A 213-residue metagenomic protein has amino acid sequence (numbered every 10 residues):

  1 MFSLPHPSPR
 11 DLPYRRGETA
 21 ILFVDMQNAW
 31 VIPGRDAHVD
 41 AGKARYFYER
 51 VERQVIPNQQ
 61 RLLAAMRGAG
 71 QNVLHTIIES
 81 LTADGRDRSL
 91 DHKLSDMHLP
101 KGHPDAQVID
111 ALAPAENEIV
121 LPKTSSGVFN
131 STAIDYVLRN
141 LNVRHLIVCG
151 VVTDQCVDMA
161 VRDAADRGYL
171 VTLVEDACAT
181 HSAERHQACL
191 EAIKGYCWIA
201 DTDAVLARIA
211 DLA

Functional and structural regions predicted by a protein language model:
M1-A20, G34, A64-A69, L81 (+1 more regions): Active-site-adjacent betaalpha module
L22-V24: Short hydrophobic beta-strand that contains or immediately precedes a catalytic carboxylate
M26-P33: Short acidic, Gly/Ser-rich segments with clustered Asp/Glu that frequently serve as metal-coordination loops in enzyme
R35-V39: Short Gly/aromatic-enriched secondary-structure transition segments
D40, L74, T172: Conserved beta-strand positions in the Rossmann-like core of class I SAM-dependent methyltransferases
K43-P57, S95-H103: A short acidic, glycine-rich active-site loop that binds or catalyzes chemistry on phosphate/adenosine moieties
R53-N72: A short, N-terminal amphipathic alpha-helix
L74-S80: A basic- and aromatic-enriched beta-loop-alpha substructure that forms the phosphate/nucleotide- and DNA/RNA-contacting
